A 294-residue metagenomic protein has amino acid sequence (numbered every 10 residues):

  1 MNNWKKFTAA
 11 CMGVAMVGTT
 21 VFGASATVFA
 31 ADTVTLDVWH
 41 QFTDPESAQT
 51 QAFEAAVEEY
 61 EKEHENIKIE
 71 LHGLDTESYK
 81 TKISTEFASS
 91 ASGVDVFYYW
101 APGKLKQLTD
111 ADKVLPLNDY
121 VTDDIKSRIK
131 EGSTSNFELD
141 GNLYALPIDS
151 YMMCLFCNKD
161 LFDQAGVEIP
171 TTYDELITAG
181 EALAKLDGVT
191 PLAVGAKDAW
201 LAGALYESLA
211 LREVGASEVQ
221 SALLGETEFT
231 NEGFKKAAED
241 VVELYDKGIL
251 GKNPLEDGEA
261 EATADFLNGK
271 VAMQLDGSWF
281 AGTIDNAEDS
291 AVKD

Functional and structural regions predicted by a protein language model:
A9, G23-K106, D110-A111, D123-K126 (+3 more regions): Conserved N-terminal structural module of periplasmic/extracytoplasmic solute-binding proteins
M12-T20: Hydrophobic core
Q41, K104, E239-D294: Extracytoplasmic/periplasmic substrate-binding proteins
G73-K82, G103, Y173-I177, N253-L267: Short helix-initiation/N-cap motifs at beta->coil->alpha
K80-S92, L161-F162, E181-K185, A260-Q274: Short helices/loops that flank or line small-molecule/ion binding pockets
W100-M153, I177, K185, A204-E207 (+2 more regions): Hinge/lid segment of periplasmic solute-binding proteins
P116-I129, A196, E213-K236, N286-V292: Short, solvent-exposed loop/beta-turn-alpha elements that line the ligand-binding surface or hinge of extracytoplasmic
G180-A182, L223-P254: Glycine-centered hinge/linker elements that transmit conformational signals in sensory and ligand-binding systems
